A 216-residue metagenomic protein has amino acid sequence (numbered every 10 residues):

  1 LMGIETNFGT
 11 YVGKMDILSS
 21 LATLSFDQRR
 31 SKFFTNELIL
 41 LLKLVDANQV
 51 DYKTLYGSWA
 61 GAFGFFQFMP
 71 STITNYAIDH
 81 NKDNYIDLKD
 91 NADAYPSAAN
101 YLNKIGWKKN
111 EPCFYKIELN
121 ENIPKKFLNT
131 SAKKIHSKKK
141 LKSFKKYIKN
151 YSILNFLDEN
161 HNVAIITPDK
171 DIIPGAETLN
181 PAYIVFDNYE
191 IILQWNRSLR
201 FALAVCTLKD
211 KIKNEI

Functional and structural regions predicted by a protein language model:
M2-A99, N103: Acidic/His-rich structured neighborhood in mature extracellular/periplasmic domains
G9, L21, K108-E111, F127 (+2 more regions): Extended interaction regions within the primary functional domain
F33, F65, D90, N110 (+2 more regions): Generic detector of ordered secondary-structure context
Y52, H80-D83, K104-C113, I172-A176 (+1 more regions): Substrate-binding/catalytic groove segments of enzymes that remodel or degrade extracellular structural polymers
N84-H136: Ligand-binding pocket segment of bilobal, Venus flytrap-like solute-binding proteins
I117-I216: C-terminal soluble interaction/assembly domains
